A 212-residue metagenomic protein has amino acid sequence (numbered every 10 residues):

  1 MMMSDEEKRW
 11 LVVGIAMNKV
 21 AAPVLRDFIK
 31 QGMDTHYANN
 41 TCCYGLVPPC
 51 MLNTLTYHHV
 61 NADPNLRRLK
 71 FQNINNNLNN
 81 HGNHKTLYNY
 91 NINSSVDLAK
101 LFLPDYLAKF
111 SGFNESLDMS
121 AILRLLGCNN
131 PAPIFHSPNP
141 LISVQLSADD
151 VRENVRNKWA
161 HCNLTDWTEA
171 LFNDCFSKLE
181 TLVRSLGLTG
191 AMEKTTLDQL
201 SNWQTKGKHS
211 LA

Functional and structural regions predicted by a protein language model:
M1-A212: Feature for intrinsically disordered/low-complexity regulatory segments and propeptides
